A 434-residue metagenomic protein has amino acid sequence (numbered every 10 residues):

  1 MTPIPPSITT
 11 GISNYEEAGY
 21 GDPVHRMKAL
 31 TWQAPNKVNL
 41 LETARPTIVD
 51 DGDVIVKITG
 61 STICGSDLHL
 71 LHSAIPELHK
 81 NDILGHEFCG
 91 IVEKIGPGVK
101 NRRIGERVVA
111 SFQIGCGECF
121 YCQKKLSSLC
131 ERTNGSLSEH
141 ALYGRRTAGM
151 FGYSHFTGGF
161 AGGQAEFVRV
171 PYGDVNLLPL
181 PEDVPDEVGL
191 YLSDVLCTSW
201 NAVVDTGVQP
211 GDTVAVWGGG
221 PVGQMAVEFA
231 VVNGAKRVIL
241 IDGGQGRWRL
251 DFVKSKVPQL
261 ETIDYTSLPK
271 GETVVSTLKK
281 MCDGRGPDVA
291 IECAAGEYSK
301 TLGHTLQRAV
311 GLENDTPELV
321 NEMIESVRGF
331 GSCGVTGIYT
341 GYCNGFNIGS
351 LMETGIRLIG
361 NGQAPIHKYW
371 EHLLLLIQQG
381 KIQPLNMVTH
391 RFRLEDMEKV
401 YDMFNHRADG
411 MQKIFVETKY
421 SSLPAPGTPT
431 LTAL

Functional and structural regions predicted by a protein language model:
T2-H25, S276, G284-R285, N321 (+2 more regions): C-terminal hydrophobic helical "lid"/dimerization subdomain of Rossmann-like NAD(P)H-dependent oxidoreductases
A44-S61, A74-Q123, S127-S128, S136-S138 (+2 more regions): Glycine-rich beta-strand-centered segment in the early N-terminal region that forms part of a ligand/cofactor-binding
V49-D50, R103, Q209, R285 (+1 more regions): Residue-level recognition of short, solvent-exposed, well-ordered loop/turn junctions that link secondary-structure
C116-W217: NAD(P)H dinucleotide-binding glycine-rich loop of Rossmann-like/cofactor-binding domains, especially the beta1-alpha1
V216, F229-E322: Adenosine-nucleotide cofactor-binding segment
G223-Q224: N-terminal Rossmann-fold NAD(P) dinucleotide-binding loop
L240, W248, K254-S255, A294-Q379 (+2 more regions): Glycine-rich phosphate-binding loop and adjacent beta-alpha segment of Rossmann(oid) nucleotide-cofactor-binding
